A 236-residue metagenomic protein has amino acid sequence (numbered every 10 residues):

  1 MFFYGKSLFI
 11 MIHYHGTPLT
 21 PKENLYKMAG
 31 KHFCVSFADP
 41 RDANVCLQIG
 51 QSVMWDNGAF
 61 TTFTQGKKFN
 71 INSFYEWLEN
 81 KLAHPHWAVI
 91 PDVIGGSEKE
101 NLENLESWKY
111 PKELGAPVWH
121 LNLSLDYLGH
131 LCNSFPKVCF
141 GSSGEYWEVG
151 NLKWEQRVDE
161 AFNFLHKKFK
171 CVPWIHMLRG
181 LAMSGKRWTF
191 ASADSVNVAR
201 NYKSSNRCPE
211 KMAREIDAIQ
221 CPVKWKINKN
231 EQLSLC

Functional and structural regions predicted by a protein language model:
F2-W108, T189, D217, I227-C236: Non-catalytic, usually N-terminal nucleic-acid engagement modules in DNA/RNA processing proteins
H13-P18, S36-A38, M54-G58, V89-P91 (+4 more regions): A cross-family glycoside hydrolase active-site/sugar-binding cleft signature
A29-H32, I49-Q51, H84-P85, Y110-L114 (+3 more regions): Glycine-enriched alpha-helix->loop->beta-strand junction motifs that scaffold or abut catalytic
V45-L47, F63-G66, D126-L128, W147-W154 (+1 more regions): Short, charged, surface-exposed secondary-structure boundary motifs
E100-E113, V118-G185, K203: Short loop-to-alpha-helix "cap/lid" segments that border enzyme active sites across diverse enzyme classes
F140-G144, L181, K186-C221: Glycine-rich phosphate-binding active-site loops on the catalytic face of alpha/beta enzymes
N151-I175, R207-S234: P-loop/Walker A phosphate-binding loop and immediately adjacent motor/lid segment at beta-alpha junctions
